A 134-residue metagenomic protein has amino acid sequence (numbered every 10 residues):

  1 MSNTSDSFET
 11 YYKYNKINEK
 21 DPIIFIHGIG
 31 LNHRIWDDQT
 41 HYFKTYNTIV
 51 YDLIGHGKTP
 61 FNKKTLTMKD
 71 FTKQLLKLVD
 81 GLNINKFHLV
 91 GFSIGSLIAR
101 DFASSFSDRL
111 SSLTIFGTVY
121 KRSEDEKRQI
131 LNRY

Functional and structural regions predicted by a protein language model:
M1-E9: N-terminal cap/lid segment of alpha/beta-hydrolase-fold proteins
Y11-K64, L78: Conserved HGGG/HGGXW glycine-rich cap/lid loop of the alpha/beta-hydrolase fold
L31, G55, S96, Y120-K121: Active-site micro-motifs of SAM-dependent methyltransferase domains
D52, H88, S111-T114: Residue in the alpha/beta-hydrolase core beta-strand immediately N-terminal to the catalytic nucleophile
K69-F87: Conserved acidic catalytic loop of the alpha/beta-hydrolase fold
F71, L89-G91, F116: Short beta-strand immediately N-terminal to the catalytic nucleophile in serine-hydrolase-like folds
G91-G95, A99: Gly/Ala-rich beta-loop-alpha elbow adjacent to hydrolase catalytic centers
R100, S104-S105, L110-Y134: Flexible "cap/lid" loop of the alpha/beta hydrolase fold
